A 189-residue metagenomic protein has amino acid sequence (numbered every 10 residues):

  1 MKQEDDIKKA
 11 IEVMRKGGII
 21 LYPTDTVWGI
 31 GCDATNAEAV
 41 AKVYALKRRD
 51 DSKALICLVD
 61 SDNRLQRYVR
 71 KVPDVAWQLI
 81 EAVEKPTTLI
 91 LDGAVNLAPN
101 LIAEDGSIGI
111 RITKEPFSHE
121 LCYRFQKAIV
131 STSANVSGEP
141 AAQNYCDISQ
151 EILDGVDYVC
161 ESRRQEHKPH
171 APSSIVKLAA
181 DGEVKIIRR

Functional and structural regions predicted by a protein language model:
M1-R189: Active-site-adjacent structural elements in enzyme catalytic cores
